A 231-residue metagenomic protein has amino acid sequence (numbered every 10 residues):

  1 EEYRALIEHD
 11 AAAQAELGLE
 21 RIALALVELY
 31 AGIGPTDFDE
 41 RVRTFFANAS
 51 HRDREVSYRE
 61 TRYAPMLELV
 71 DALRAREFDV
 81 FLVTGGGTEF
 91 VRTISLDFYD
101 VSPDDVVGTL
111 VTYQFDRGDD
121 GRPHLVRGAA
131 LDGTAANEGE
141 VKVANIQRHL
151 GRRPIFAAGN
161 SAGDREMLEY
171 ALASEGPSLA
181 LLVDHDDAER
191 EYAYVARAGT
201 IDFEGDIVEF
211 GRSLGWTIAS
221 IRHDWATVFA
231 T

Functional and structural regions predicted by a protein language model:
E1-A15, E20: Conserved phosphoryl-transfer catalytic core
L17, L24, E28, I33-T231: C-terminal cap/substrate-recognition subdomain and adjoining C-terminal extension of metal-dependent phosphatase-like
